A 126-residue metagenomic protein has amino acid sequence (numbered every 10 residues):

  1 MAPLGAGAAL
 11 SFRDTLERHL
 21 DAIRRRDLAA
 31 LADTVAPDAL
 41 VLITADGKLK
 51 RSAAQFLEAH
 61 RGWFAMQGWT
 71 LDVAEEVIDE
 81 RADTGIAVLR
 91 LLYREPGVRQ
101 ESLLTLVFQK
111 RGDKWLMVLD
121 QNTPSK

Functional and structural regions predicted by a protein language model:
M1-D38, L42, K50-A54, A74: Short, low-complexity N-terminal intrinsically disordered segments enriched in polar/charged residues
S11, L40-V41, Q55-V98: Surface-exposed, charged secondary-structure patches
A45-D46, G112: Solvent-exposed strand-loop boundary residues in beta-sheet-rich modules
K48-K50, R99-L103: Short, mixed charged/polar active-site loops that provide acid/base catalysis or chelate metal/phosphate cofactors
L49, Y93-R94, T123-P124: Short, surface-exposed beta-strand-loop junctions and turns on beta-sheet-rich folds
E101-K126: Short beta-strand edge/turn micro-motifs at domain boundaries
